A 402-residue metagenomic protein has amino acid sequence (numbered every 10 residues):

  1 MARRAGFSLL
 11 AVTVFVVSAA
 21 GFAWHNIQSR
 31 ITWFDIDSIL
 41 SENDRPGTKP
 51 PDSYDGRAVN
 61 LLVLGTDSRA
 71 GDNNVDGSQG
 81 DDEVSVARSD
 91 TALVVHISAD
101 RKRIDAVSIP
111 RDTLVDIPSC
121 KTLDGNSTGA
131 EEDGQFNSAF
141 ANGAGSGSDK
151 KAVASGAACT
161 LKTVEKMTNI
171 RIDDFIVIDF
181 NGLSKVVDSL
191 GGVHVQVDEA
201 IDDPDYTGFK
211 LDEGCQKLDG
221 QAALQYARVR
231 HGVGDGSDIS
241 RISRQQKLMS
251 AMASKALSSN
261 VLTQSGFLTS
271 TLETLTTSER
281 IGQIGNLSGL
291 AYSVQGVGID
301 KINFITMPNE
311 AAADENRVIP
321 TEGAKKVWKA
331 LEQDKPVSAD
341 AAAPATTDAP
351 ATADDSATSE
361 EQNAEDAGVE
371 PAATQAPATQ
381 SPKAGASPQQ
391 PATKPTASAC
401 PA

Functional and structural regions predicted by a protein language model:
M1-A402: Non-catalytic, solvent-exposed segments at the cell envelope interface
